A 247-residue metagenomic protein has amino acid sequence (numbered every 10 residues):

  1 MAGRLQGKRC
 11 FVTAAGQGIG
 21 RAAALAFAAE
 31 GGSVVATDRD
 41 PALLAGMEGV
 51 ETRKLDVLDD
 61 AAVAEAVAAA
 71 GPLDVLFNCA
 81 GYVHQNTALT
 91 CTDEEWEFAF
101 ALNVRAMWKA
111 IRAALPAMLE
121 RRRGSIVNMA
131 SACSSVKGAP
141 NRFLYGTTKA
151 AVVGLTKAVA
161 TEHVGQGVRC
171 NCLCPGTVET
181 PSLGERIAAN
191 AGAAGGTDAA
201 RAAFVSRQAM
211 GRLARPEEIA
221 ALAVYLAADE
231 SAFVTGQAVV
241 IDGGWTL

Functional and structural regions predicted by a protein language model:
A80-H84, G244: Conserved NAD(P)H cofactor-binding loop of Rossmann-fold oxidoreductase domains
T87-A88, E95-F100, A200, F204: Substrate-binding pocket helix/loop in short-chain dehydrogenase/reductase
I111, T148, T156: Active-site helix of classical SDR
P116, T161-E162, A232: Alpha-helical segment proximal to the catalytic Tyr-Lys
S131: Residue(s) in the substrate-gating loop at a strand-loop-helix junction that position the organic substrate next
V164, R169, V234-G236: Short, small/polar-rich loop/turn modules that mediate ligand/substrate recognition or access, typified
R212-I241, T246: C-terminal substrate-recognition "lid" of short-chain dehydrogenase/reductases
